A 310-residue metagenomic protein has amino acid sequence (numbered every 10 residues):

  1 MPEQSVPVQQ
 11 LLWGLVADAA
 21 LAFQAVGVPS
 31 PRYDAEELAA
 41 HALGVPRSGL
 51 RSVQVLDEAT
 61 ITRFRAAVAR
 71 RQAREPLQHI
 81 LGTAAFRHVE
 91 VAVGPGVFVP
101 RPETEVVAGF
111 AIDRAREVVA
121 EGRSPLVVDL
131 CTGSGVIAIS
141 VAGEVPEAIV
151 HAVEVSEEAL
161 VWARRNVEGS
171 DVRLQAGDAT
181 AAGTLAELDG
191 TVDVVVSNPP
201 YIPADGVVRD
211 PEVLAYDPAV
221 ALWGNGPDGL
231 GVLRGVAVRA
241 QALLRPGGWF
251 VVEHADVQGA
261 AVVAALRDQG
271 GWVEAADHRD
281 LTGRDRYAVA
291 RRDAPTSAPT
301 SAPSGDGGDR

Functional and structural regions predicted by a protein language model:
M1-P31: Non-catalytic nucleic-acid substrate-recognition regions in nucleic-acid-modifying enzymes
P2, R32, E37-D113: Conserved AdoMet
L38, R74, T104, I137 (+6 more regions): Residue-level signal for inorganic ion chemistry
E90, I149, D171-R173, V273-A276: Conserved beta-strand segments of alpha/beta enzyme cores
V106-V208, G235: Conserved SAM/SAH cofactor-binding pocket of Class I
P200-V232: Mobile active-site "lid"/loop adjacent to the S-adenosyl-L-methionine
G226-R291: Conserved Class I SAM-dependent methyltransferase catalytic core
A294-R310: Flexible, glycine-/basic-rich loop-and-beta segments that form/coincide with the SAM-dependent methyltransferase
